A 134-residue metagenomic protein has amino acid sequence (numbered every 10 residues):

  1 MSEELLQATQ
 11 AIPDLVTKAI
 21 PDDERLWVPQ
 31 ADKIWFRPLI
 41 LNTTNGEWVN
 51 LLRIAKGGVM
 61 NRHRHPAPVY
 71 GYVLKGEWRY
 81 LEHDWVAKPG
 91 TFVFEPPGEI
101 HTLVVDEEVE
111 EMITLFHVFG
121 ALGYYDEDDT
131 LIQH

Functional and structural regions predicted by a protein language model:
M1-G46, T130-H134: A short, N-terminal "cap"/entry segment at the start of jelly-roll beta-barrel domains of the cupin/DSBH fold
F36-P38, V49-R53, Y70, F92-F94 (+1 more regions): Conserved hydrophobic/aromatic beta-strand scaffold that supports enzyme active sites
T44-G46, A55-G58, E77-R79, E99-I100: Short, charged/polar surface micro-motifs in flexible loops or helix N-caps
N50-L52, M60-H65, E82-W85, V104-D106: Short histidine-centered beta-strand/loop micro-motifs that create catalytic or ligand/metal-coordination sites
K56, H65-E82: Glycine- and acidic-residue-biased ligand/ion/polar-headgroup-sensing regions
V59-M60, G76-Y80, F92, L122: Short beta-strand segments in beta-sandwich/barrel cores
L81-I100: Short acidic-glycine-tyrosine-enriched beta hairpin
D106-H134: Double-stranded beta-helix
